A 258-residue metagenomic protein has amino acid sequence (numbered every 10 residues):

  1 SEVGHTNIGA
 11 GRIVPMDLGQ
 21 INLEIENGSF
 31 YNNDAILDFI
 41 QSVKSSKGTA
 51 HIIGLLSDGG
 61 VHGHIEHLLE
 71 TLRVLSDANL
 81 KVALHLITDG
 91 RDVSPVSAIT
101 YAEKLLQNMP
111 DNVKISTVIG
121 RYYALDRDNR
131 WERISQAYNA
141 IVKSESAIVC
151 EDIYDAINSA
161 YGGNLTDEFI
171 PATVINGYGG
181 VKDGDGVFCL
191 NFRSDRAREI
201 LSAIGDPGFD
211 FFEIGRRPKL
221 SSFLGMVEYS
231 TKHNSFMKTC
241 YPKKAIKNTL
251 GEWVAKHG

Functional and structural regions predicted by a protein language model:
S1-Y122, R130-E132, Q136, E213-W253 (+1 more regions): Active-site nucleophile/metal-coordination loop of metallo-enzymes that catalyze phosphate/sulfate and related
I8, C189-L190: Short hydrophobic-aromatic micro-motifs
Q20-I21, I53-G54, Y154-A160, L190-D195 (+1 more regions): A generic short-segment signal for beta-strand/edge and adjacent turn/coil regions
K47-G48, K182-G184: Short hydrophobic "helix-edge" motifs at membrane interfaces and signal-peptide entry regions
V93, A98-K182, F188, D195-A197 (+2 more regions): Long, well-ordered, tryptophan-enriched scaffold segments
